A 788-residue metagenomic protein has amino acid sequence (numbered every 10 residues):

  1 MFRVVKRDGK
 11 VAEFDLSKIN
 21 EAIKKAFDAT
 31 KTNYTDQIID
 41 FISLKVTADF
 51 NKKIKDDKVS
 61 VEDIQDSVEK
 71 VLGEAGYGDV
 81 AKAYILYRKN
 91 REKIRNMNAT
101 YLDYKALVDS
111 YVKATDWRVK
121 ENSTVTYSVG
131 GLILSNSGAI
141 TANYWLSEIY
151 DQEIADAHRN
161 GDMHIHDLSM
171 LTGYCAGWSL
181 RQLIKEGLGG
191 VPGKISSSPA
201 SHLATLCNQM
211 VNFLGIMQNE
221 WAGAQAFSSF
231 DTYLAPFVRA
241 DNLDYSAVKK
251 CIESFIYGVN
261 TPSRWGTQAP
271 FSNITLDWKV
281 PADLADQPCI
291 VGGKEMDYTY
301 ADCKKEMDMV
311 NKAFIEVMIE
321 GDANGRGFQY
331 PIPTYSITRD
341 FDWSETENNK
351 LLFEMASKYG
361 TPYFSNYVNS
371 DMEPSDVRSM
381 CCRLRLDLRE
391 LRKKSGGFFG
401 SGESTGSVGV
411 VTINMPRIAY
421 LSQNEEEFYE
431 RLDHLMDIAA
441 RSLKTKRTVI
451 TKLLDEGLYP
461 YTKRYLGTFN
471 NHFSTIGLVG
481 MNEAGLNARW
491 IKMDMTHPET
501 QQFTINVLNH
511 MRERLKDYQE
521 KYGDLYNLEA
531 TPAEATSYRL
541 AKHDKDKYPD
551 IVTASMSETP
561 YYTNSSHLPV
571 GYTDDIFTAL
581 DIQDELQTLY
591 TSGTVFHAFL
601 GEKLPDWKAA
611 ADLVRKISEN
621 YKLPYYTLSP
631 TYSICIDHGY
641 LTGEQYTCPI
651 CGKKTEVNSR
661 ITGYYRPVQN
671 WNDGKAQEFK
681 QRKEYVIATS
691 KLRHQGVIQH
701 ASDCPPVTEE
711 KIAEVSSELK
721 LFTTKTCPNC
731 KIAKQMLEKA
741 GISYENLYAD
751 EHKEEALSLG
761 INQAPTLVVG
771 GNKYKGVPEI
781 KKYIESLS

Functional and structural regions predicted by a protein language model:
M1-A106, T468, K683: Charged, amphipathic alpha-helical regulatory modules used for macromolecular assembly or allosteric control
S67-G73, D277-W278, P460-A484: Core structural elements
N90-I94, T100-N470, I491, H497-I650 (+1 more regions): Conserved catalytic cores of very large enzyme subunits
T631-I650, E656, R660-S716, K739: Intrinsic, low-complexity terminal and presequence regions
E709-I742: Local sequence-structure signature of Cys/Sec-based thiol-disulfide redox active-site neighborhoods
I742-E754: Thiol-based oxidoreductase modules, predominantly thioredoxin-like and allied folds used for disulfide exchange
L757-V768: Structural micro-motif
V768-S788: Non-catalytic, surface beta->alpha helical segment in thiol-disulfide oxidoreductase systems
